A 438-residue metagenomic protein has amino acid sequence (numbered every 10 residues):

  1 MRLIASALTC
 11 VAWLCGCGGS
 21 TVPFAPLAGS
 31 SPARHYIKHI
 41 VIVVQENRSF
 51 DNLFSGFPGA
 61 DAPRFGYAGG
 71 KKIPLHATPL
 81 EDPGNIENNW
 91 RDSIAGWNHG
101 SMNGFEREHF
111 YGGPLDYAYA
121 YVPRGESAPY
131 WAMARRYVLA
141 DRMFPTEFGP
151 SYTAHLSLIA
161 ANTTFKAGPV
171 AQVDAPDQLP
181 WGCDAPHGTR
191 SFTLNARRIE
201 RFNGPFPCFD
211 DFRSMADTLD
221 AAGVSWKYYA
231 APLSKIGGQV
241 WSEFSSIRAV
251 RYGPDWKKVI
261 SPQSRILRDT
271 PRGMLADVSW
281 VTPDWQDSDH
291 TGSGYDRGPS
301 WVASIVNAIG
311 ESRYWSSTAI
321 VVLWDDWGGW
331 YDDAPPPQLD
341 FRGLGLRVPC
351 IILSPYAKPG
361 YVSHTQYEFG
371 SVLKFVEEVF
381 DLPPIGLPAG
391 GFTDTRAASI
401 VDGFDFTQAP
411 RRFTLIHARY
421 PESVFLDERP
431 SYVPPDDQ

Functional and structural regions predicted by a protein language model:
M1-A7: Bacterial N-terminal signal peptides that target proteins for export
C10-V11: Residue-level signal for mature regions of secreted extracellular proteins and peptides
L14-G16: C-terminal motif of bacterial Sec signal peptides marking the signal peptidase cleavage site
G18-Q438: N-terminal pro-sequences and low-complexity stem/linker regions of secreted or lumenal proteins
